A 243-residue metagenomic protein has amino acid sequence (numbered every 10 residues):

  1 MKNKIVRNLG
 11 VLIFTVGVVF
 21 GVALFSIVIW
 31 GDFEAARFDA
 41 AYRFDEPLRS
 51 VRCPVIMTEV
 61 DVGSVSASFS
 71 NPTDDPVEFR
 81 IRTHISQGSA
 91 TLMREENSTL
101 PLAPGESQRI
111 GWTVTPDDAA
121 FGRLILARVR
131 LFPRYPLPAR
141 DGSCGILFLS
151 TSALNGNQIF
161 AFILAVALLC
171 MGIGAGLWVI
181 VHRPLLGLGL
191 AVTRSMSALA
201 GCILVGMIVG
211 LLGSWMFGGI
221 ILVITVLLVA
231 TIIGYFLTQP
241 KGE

Functional and structural regions predicted by a protein language model:
M1-D39, G234, T238: Hydrophobic secretory-pathway targeting helix
F25-R37, D118-I159, G174-P184: Terminal connector regions
A35-V60: N-terminal edge beta-strand
R43-L48, E78, S86-S98: Short beta-strand and strand-turn-strand segments in soluble, beta-rich domains
E59-S66, R109, R123-I125: Short, solvent-exposed loop/turn segments enriched in Ser/Thr/Gly
S68-P76: Asparagine-centered strand-capping/turn motif at beta-strand->loop junctions
T91-G122: Intrinsically disordered, low-complexity Pro/Gly/Ser/Thr-rich segments with frequent PxxP/GP/PP motifs and embedded
G172-E243: Alpha-helical transmembrane segments forming the membrane-embedded cores of inner-membrane proteins across
